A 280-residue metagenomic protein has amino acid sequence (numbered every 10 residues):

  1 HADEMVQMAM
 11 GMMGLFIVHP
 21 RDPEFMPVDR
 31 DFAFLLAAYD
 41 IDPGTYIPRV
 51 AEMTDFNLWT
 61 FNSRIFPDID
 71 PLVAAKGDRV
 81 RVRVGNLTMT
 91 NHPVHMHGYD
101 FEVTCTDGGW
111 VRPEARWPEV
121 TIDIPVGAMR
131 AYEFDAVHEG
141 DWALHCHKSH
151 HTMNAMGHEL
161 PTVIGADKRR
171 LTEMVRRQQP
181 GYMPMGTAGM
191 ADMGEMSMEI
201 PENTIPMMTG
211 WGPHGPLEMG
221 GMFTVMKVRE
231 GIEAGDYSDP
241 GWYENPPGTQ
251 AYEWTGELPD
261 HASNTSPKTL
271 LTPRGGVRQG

Functional and structural regions predicted by a protein language model:
H1-G280: Copper-binding active sites and cupredoxin-like electron-transfer domains, recognizing His/Cys-rich ligand loops
